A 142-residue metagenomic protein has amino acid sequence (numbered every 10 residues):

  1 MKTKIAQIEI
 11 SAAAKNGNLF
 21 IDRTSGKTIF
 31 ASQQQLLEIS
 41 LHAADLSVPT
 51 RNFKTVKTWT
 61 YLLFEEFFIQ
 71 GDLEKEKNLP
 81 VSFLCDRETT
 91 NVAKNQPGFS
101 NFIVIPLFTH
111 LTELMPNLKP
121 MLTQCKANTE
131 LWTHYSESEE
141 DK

Functional and structural regions predicted by a protein language model:
M1-K142: Divalent metal-dependent phosphate-bond-processing catalytic cores, especially two-metal-ion Mg2+/Mn2+ enzymes that act
